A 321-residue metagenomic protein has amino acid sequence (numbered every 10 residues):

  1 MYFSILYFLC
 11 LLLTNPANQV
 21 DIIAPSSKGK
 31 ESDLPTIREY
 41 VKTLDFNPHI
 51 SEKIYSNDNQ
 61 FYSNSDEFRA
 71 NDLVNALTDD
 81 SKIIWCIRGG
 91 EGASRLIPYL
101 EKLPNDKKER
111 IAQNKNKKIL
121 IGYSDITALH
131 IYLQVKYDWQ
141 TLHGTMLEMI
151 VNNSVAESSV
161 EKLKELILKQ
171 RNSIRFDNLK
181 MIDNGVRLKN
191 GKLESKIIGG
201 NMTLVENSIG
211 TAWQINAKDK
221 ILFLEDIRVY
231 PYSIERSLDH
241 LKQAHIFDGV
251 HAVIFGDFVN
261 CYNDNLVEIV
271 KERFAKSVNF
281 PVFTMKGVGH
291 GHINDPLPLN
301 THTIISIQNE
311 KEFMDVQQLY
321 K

Functional and structural regions predicted by a protein language model:
M1-L12: Classical Sec-dependent N-terminal signal peptides that target proteins to the secretory pathway
C10-D79: ATP/NTP phosphate-donor binding region
K28-D33, K189-V229: Conserved beta-alpha junction segments in alpha/beta enzyme cores
K53-K115: N-terminal small/polar loop signature for handling phosphorylated ligands or for N-terminal nucleophile
L103-Y132, Q140-M146, N279-V282: Short, acidic/small-residue loops that bind anionic groups at enzyme active sites
Q140-T203: Conserved anion/nucleotide-ligand pocket segment
W213-L266: Internal helical hairpin/lid segments
D257-K321: ATP/nucleoside-binding phosphotransfer catalytic cores, i.e., glycine-rich phosphate-binding loops
